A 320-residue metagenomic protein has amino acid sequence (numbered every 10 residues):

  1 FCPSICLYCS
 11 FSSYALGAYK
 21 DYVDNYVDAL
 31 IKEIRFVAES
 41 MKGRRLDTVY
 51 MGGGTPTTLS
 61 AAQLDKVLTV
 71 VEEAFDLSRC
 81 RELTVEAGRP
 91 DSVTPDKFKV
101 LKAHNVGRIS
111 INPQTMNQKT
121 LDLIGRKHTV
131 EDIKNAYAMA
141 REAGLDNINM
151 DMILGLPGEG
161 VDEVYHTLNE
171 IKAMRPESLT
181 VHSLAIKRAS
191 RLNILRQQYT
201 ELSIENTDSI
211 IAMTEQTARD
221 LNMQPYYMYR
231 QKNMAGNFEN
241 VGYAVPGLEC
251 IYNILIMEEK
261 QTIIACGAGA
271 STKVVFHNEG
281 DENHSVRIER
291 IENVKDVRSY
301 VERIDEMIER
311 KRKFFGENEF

Functional and structural regions predicted by a protein language model:
F1-S13: Local cysteine-cluster metal-coordination motifs and their immediate loop/turn environment, predominantly Fe-S cluster
C2, P56, N233, G269-S271: Short, glycine-/Ser/Thr-/acidic-enriched flexible segments
I5, T48, E82, S178 (+2 more regions): Beta-sheet entry/capping signal
Y14-S40, R44-T214: Conserved non-cysteine loop/helix-boundary elements of the Radical SAM core domain that shape
L30, G242, P246-F320: Radical SAM enzyme core and accessory elements
T58-L59, A235-N237, K273-V275: Short catalytic/ligand-binding loop motif for oxyanion handling, primarily in non-cytosolic enzymes, centered on
A189-C266: A C-terminal junction/extension of Radical SAM enzymes
